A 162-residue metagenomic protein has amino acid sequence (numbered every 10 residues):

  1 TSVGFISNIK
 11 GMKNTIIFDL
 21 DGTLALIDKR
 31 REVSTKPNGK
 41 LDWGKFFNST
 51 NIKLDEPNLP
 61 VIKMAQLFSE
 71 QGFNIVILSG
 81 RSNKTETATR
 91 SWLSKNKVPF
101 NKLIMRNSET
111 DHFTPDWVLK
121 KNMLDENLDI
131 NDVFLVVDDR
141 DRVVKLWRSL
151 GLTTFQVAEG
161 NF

Functional and structural regions predicted by a protein language model:
G11-D111: Alpha-helical substrate-recognition element adjacent to the catalytic core
P57-V61, W117-K120, R140: Amphipathic coiled-coil/heptad-repeat helices and related helical stalk/stem segments that mediate oligomerization
T87, D111-V118, K145-L146: Short, solvent-exposed polar/charged micro-motifs at secondary-structure junctions
S108-P115, G160-F162: A short acidic, often aromatic-flanked loop/helix-cap motif at beta-alpha or helix-coil junctions that lines enzyme
P115-L128: Short loop-to-alpha-helix "cap/lid" segments that border enzyme active sites across diverse enzyme classes
L124, N131-F162: Acidic, Mg2+-coordinating phosphoryl-transfer loop and its flanking beta/alpha structural elements, shared across
